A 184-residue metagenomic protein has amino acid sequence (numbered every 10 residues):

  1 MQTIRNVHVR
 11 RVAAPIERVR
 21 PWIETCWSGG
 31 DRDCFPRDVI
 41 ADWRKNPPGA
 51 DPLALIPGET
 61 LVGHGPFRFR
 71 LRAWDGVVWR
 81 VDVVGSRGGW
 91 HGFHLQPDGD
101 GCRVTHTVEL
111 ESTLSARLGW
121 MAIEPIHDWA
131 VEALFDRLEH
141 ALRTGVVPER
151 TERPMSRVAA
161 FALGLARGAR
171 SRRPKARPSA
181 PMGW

Functional and structural regions predicted by a protein language model:
M1-P52, A160-W184: Hydrophobic ligand-binding cavity/cleft-lining segments
V19-G29, L71, W79, V104-H106 (+2 more regions): Hydrophobic pocket/interface hotspot
R20, D31, H91-F93, L114-A116: Short acidic, gly/pro-rich beta-turn/loop elements at beta-sheet edges and active-site/ligand-binding grooves
W27-D31, W90, G99-D100, I123-D128: Short, low-complexity, polar/charged sequence segments that are solvent-exposed and flexible
R32-R37, L95-P97, H106-V108, D128-A133: Glycine-rich loops and low-complexity Gly/Arg-rich segments that provide flexible linkers or classic glycine-based
P57-T105, E109-T113, G168-W184: Hydrophobic-ligand binding "helix-grip"
L110-R177: A conserved amphipathic terminal alpha-helix motif
